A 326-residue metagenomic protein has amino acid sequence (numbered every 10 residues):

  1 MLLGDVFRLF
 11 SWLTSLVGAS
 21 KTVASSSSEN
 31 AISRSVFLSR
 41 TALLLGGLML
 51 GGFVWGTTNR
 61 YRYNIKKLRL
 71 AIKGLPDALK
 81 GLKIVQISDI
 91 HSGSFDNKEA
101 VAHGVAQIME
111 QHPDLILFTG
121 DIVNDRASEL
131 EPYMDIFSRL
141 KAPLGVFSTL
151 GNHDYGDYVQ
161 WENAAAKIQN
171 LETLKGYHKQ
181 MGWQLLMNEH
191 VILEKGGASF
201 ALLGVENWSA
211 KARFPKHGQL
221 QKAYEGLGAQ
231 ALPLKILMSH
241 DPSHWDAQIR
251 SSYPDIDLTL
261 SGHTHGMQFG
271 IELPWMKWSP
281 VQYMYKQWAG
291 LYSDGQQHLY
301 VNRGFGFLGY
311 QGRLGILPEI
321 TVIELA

Functional and structural regions predicted by a protein language model:
M1-Y61: Non-catalytic terminal accessory segments
S33-R34, K66, M181: Generic detector of short, well-ordered, non-transmembrane alpha-helical segments enriched in hydrophobic residues
R62-A71: Alpha-helical transmembrane signal-anchor/signal-peptide segments
L75-A326: Soluble catalytic domains of enzymes that build or remodel membrane lipids, polysaccharides, and related
